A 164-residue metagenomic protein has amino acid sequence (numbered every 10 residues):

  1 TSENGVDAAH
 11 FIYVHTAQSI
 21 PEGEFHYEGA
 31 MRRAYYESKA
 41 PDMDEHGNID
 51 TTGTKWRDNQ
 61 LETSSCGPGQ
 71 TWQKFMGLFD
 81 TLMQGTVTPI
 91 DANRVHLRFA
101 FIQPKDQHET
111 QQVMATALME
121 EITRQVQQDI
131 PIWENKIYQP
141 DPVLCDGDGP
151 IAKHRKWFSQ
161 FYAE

Functional and structural regions predicted by a protein language model:
T1-E164: C-terminal catalytic domain of Rieske-type non-heme iron oxygenases
